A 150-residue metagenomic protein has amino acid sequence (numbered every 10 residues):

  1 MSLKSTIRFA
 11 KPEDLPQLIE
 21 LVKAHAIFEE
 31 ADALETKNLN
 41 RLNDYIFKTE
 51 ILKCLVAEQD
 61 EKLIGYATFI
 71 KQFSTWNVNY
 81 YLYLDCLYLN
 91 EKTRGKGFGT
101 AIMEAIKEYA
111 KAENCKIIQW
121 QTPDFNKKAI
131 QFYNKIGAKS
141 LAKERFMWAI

Functional and structural regions predicted by a protein language model:
T6-E20: A short beta-loop-alpha structural element at the N-terminal edge of CoA-dependent acyl/N-acetyltransferase catalytic
I19-D44: Conserved GNAT-fold acetyl-CoA-binding loop/helix
D44-V56: A short helix-loop-beta-strand connector motif used in the catalytic cores of GNAT acetyltransferases and, in some
V56, K62-K71: Conserved beta-strand in the GNAT
T93, G97-A105: Conserved acetyl-CoA pyrophosphate-binding loop and the N-cap/start of the following alpha-helix in GNAT-like
T100, D124-A142: Conserved active-site alpha-helix within GNAT-family acetyltransferase domains
K111-Q121: Conserved GNAT acetyl-CoA-binding A-motif
Q119-A129, M147-I150: Conserved beta-strand-loop-alpha-helix junction that forms the acyl-donor binding cleft
